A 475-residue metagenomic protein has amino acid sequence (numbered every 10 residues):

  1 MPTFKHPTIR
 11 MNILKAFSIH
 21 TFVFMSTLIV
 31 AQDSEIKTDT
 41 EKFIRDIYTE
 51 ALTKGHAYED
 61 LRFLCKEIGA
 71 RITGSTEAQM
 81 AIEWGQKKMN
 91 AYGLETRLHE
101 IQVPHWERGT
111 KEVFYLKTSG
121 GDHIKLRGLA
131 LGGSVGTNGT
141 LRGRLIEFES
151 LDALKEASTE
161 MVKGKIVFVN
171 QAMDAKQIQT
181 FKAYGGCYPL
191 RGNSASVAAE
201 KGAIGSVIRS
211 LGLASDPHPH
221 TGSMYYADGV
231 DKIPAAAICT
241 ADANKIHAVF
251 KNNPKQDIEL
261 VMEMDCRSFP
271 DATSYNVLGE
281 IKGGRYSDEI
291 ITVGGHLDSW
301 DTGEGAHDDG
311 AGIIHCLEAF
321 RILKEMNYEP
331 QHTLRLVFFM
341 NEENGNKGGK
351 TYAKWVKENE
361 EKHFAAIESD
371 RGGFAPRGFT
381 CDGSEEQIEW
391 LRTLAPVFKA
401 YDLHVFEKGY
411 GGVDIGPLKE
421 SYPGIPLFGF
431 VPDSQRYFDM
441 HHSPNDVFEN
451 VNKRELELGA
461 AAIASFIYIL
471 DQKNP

Functional and structural regions predicted by a protein language model:
M1-E35: Bacterial Sec-dependent N-terminal signal peptides
D33-S34, K42, R62, K66-I178: Noncatalytic luminal/extracellular "stalk/propeptide" segments of secretory-pathway proteins
E35, D39-S75, I101, H218-G222 (+4 more regions): N-terminal capping segment at the start of a domain
F43, K117-S119, K125-R127, L131-T159 (+2 more regions): Soluble metallo-hydrolase cores and metallopeptidase-like ectodomains found primarily in the secretory/periplasmic
I44-L52, K66-T76, G143-E147, A157 (+7 more regions): Second-shell loop/turn segments in exported
M89, L190-R191, V277, E289 (+2 more regions): Alpha-helical metal-binding/catalytic segments enriched in His/Glu/Asp
G143, I233-A235, A243-N244, A248 (+3 more regions): Metal-dependent peptidase/peptidase-like ectodomains
R321, E325, Y437-P475: His/Asp/Glu-rich mid-to-C-terminal helical/loop segments that flank catalytic regions of hydrolases
